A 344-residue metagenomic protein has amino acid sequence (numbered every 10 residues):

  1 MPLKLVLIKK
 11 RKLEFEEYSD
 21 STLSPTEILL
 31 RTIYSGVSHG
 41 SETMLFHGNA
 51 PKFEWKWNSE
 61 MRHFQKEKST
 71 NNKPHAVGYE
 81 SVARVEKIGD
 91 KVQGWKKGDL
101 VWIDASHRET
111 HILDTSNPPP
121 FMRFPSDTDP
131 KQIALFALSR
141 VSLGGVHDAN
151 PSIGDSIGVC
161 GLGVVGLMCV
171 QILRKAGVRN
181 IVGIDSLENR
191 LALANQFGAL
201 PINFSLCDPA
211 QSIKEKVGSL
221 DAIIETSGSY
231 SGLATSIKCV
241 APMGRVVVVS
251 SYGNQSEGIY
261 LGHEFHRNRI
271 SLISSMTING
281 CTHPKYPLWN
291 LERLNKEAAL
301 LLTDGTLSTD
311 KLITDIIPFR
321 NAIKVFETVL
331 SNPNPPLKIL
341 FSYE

Functional and structural regions predicted by a protein language model:
S21-G36, N49-D104: Glycine-rich beta-strand-centered segment in the early N-terminal region that forms part of a ligand/cofactor-binding
Y34, D99-L100, T110, S156 (+2 more regions): Residue-level marker of beta-strand positions
A105-N117: A structural motif shared across PLP-dependent enzymes of the aminotransferase-like
S126-L206: Mid-domain Rossmann-like dinucleotide-binding core that forms the NAD(H)/NADP(H) cofactor-binding site
A192, F197-I273: Glycine-rich cofactor phosphate-binding loops and adjacent beta1-alpha1 units of small-molecule cofactor enzyme domains
V217, V247, G253, E257-G258 (+3 more regions): C-terminal capping/lid region of NAD(P)-dependent oxidoreductase domains
I259-I313, K324: C-terminal substrate-binding/catalytic core of Rossmann-like NAD(P)-dependent dehydrogenases/reductases
